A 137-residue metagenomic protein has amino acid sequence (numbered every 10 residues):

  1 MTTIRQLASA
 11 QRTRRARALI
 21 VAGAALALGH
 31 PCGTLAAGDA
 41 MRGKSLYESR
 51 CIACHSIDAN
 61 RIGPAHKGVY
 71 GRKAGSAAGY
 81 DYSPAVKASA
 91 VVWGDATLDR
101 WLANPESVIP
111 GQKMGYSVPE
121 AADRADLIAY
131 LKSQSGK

Functional and structural regions predicted by a protein language model:
T3-I20: Bacterial N-terminal signal peptides that target proteins for export
G23-A24, T34-L35: Cleavable N-terminal signal peptides
G29-C32: N-terminal signal peptide c-region/cleavage motif recognized by signal peptidases
G38-R61, H66: Sequence/structural segment immediately N-terminal to covalent heme-attachment motifs in c-type and related
A40, K44, A59, V91 (+2 more regions): Solvent-exposed, acidic/flexible segments
A40, P64-P84: Short glycine/threonine-rich turn/loop motifs
G79-D99: Short Fe-S-cluster ligation motifs
G94-K137: C-terminal capping alpha-helices of c-type cytochrome domains
